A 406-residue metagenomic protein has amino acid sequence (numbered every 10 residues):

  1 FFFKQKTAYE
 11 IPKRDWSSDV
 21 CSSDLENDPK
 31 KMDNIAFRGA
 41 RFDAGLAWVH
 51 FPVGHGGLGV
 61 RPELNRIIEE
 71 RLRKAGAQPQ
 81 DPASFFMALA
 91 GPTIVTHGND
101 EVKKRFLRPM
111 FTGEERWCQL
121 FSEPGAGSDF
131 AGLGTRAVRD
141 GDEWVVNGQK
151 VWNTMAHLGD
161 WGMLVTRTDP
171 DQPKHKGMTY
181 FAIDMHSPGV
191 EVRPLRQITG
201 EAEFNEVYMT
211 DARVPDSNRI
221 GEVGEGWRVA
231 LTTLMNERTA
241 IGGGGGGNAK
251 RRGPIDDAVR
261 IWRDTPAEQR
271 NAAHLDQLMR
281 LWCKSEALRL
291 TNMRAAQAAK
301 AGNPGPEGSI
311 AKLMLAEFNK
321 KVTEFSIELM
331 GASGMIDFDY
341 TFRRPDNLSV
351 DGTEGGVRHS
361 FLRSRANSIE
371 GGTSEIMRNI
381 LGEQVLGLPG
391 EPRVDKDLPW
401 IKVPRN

Functional and structural regions predicted by a protein language model:
F1-C21: Single conserved hydrophobic/aromatic residue that forms the stacking wall/gate of nucleotide- or nucleobase-binding
F42, L58, S309-N406: Alpha-helix capping/hinge segments and adjacent helical runs
F42-E114, M155-W161, S285, N292 (+4 more regions): Internal helix-loop-helix
G113-F121, L164-V165: A short, Trp-centered hydrophobic/proline-enriched beta-strand micro-motif
T135-V138: A structural signal for short hydrophobic beta-strand segments in well-ordered beta-sheet cores
D142-E143, N147-R193: A short core secondary-structure module
V190-L290, N367, I401-N406: Glycine-rich beta->alpha junctions and the first turn(s) of the following alpha-helix
L275-M279, P306-L313: Short, charged, amphipathic alpha-helical segments
